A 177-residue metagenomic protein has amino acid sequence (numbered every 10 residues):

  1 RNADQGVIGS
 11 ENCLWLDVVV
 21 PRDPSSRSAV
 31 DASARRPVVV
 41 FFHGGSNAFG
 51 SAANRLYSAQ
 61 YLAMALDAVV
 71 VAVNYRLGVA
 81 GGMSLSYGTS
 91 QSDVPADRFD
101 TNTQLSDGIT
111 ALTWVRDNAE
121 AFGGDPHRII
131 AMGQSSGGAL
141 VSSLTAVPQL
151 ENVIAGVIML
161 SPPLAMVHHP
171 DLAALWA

Functional and structural regions predicted by a protein language model:
A3-A177: Serine-hydrolase-like catalytic core of hydrolytic proteins
